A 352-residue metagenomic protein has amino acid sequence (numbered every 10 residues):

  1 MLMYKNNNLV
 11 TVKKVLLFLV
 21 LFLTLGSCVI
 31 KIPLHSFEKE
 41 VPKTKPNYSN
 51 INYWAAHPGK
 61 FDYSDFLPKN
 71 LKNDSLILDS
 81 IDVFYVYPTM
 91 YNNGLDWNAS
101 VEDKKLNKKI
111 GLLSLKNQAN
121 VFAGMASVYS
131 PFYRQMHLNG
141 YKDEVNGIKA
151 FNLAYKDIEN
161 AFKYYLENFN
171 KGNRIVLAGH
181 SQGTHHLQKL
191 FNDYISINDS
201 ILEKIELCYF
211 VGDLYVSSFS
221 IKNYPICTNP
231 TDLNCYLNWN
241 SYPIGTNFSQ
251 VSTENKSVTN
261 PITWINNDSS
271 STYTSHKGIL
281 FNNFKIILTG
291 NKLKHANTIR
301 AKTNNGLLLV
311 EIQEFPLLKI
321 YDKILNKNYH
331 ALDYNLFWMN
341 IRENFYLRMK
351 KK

Functional and structural regions predicted by a protein language model:
M1-P33: Bacterial Sec-dependent N-terminal signal peptides
C28-G111, L115: Flexible, membrane-associating and regulatory peripheral segments of lipid-active enzymes
V29, D157-K171, D193-F337, R342-L347 (+1 more regions): Surface cap/lid and interfacial helix-loop subdomains adjacent to catalytic sites that gate substrate access
D82-Y85, Y129-F132, V176, L207-F210 (+1 more regions): Structural recognition of the beta-strand scaffold that forms the well-ordered cores of secreted hydrolase catalytic
V86-R174, F315-N335, E343-K352: Active-site catalytic motif of lipid deacylating hydrolases and related acyltransferases
G179, G183: Gly/Ala-rich beta-loop-alpha elbow adjacent to hydrolase catalytic centers
H186-L190: Hydrolases whose catalytic domains are alpha/beta-hydrolase-1, hotdog thioesterase, or metallo-beta-lactamase-like
